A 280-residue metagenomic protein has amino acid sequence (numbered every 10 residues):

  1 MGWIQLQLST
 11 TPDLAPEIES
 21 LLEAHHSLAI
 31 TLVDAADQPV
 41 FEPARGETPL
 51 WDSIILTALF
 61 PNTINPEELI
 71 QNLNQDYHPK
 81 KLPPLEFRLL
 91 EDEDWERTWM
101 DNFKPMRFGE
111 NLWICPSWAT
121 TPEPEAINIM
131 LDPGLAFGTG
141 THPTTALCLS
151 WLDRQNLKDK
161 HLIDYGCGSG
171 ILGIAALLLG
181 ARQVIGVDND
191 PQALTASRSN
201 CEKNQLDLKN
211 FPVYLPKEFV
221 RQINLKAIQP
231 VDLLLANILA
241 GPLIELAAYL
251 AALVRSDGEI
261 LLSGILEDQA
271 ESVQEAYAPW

Functional and structural regions predicted by a protein language model:
G2-E123: N-terminal auxiliary segments of SAM/dcSAM-dependent transferases
E110-L112, K160, G258: Surface-exposed loop/turn positions
I127-P133: A short, charged helix-loop
L135-E218, A227: Conserved SAM/SAH cofactor-binding pocket of Class I
Q155, N189-W280: S-adenosylmethionine
